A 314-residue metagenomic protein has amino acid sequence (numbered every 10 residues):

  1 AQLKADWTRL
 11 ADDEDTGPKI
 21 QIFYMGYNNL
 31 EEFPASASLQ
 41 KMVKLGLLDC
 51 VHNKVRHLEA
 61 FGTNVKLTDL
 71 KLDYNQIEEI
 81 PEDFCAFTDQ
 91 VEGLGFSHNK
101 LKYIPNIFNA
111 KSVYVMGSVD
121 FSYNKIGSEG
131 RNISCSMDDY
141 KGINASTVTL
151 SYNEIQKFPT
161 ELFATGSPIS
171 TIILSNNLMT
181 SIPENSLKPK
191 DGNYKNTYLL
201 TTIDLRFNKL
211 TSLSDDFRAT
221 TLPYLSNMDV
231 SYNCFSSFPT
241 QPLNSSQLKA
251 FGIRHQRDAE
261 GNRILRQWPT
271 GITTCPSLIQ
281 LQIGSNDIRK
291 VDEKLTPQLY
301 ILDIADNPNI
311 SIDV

Functional and structural regions predicted by a protein language model:
A1-D13, G17-F23, N28: LRR N-terminal entry segment and analogous cap-like coil->beta motifs
L3-D6, F33-P34, L58, I80 (+9 more regions): Canonical leucine-rich repeat
W7, D89-V91, K111-V148, K190-Y198 (+6 more regions): Leucine-rich repeat domain C-terminal region
R9-K19, L39-K44, T63-L67, A86-Q90 (+9 more regions): Leucine-rich repeat
I20, L30, L45, V55 (+19 more regions): Conserved hydrophobic position(s) of the canonical leucine-rich repeat
Q21-M25, L45-C50, T68-L72, E92-F96 (+8 more regions): Conserved hydrophobic beta-strand positions in leucine-rich repeat
M25-N28, N53, L72-N75, N99 (+9 more regions): Consensus "Asn ladder" position of solenoid repeat domains
K54, K71-E79, E92-Y103, Y114-E129 (+2 more regions): Solenoidal tandem-repeat scaffolds enriched in leucines and small polar residues
